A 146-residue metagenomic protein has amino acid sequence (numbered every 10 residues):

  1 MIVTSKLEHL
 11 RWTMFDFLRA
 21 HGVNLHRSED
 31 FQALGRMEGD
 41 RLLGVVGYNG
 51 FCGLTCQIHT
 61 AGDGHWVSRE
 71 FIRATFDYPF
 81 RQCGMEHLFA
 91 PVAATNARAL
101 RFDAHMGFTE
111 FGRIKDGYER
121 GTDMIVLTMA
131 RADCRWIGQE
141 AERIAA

Functional and structural regions predicted by a protein language model:
M1-N24: Short amphipathic alpha-helix that is part of the acyltransferase structural core
E29-L43: Conserved beta-hairpin
G44-V46, T60, I125: Conserved GNAT-family N-acetyltransferase fold
F51-G64, P91: Conserved acetyl-CoA binding element of GNAT-fold acetyltransferases
V67-Y78, A97-H105: Conserved acetyl-CoA-binding loop-helix of GNAT-fold acetyltransferases
R81-V92: Conserved GNAT acetyl-CoA-binding A-motif
P91, T109-M124: Conserved catalytic-core motifs of GNAT/GCN5-like acyltransferases
G117-A146: C-terminal "cap" of GNAT-fold acetyltransferases
